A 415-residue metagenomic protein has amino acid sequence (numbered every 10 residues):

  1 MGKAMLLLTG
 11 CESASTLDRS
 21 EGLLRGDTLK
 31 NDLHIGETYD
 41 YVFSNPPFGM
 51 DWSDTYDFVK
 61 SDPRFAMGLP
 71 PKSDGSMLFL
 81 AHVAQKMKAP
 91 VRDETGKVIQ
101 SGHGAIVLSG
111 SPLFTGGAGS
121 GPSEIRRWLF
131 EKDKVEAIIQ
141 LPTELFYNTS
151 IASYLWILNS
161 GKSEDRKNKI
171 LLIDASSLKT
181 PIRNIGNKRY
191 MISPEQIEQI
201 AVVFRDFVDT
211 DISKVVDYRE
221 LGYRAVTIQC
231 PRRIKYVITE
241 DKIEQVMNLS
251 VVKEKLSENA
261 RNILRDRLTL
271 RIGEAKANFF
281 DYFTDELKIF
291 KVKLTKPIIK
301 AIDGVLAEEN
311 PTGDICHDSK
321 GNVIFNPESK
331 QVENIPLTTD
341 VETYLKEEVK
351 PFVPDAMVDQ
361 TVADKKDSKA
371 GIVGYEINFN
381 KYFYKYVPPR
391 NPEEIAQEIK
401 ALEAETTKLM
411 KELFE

Functional and structural regions predicted by a protein language model:
M1-G36: S-adenosyl-L-methionine
D32, G36, D40-L409: A conserved structural/catalytic subdomain of Rossmann-like adenosyl-cofactor enzymes
